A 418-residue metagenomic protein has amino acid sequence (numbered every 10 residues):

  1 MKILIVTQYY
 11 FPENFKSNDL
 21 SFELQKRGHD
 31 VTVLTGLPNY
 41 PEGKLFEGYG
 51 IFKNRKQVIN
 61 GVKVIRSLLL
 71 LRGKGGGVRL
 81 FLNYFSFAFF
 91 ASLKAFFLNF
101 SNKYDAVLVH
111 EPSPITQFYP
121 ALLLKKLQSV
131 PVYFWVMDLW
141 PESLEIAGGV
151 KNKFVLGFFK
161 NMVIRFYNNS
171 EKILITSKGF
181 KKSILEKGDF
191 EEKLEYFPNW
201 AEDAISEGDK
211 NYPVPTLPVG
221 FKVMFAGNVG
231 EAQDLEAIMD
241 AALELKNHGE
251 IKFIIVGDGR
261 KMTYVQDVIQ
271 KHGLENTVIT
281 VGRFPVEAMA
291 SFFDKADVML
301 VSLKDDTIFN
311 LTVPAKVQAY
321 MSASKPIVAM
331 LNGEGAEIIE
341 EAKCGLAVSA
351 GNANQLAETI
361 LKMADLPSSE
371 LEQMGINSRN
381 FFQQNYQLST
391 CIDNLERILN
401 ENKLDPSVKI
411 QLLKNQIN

Functional and structural regions predicted by a protein language model:
M1-V58, S407-N418: N-terminal subdomain of nucleotide-sugar transferases
L37, G179, F197-W200: Carbohydrate-associated surface elements
T116, L123-Q128, K153-I173: Membrane-proximal helix-turn-helix segments that form the acceptor-binding/catalytic region of lipid-linked
A201, P215-Q233, I238-A242, I254: Conserved donor-binding/catalytic core segment of Leloir-type glycosyltransferases
G220, V256, T263-A290: Nucleotide-activated donor-binding/catalytic signature segment of Leloir-type glycosyltransferases, i.e., the conserved
Q233, P285-F292, D297-M321, V328-I338: Nucleotide-sugar-dependent
A336-K362, S369: Change "using UDP/GDP/dTDP sugars" to "using nucleotide sugars
K362, S369-Q384: A short, well-ordered alpha-helix in the C-terminal region of glycosyltransferases
